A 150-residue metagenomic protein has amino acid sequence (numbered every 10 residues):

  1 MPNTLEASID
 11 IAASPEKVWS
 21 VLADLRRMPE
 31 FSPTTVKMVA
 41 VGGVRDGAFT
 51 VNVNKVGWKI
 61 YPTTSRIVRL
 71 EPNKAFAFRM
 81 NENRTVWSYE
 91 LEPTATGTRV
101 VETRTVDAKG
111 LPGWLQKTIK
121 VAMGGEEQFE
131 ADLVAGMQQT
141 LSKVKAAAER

Functional and structural regions predicted by a protein language model:
M1-R45: Hydrophobic ligand-binding cavity/cleft-lining segments
P2, R26, A40-G42, T50 (+2 more regions): Short amphipathic alpha-helical segments, especially helix-boundary/capping motifs
S8, E30, G47-A48, E71 (+2 more regions): General secondary-structure edge motif
I9, V36-K37, K59-P62, P112-K117: Short hydrophobic/aromatic-rich motifs at helix boundaries and adjacent loops
A12-A13, R26-S32, F49-V53, T98-K109: Phosphate-binding glycine-rich loops and adjacent basic patches that engage nucleotide phosphates, nucleic-acid
A12-P15, W19, E127, A131-V134 (+1 more regions): Short amphipathic alpha-helical segments with heptad-repeat character
V39-V86, T94-R99, A135-R150: Glycine-rich portal/gate segments that line the openings of hydrophobic small-molecule binding cavities
M80-A135, V144: Beta-strand/loop substructures that line and gate deep hydrophobic ligand-binding cavities in soluble
